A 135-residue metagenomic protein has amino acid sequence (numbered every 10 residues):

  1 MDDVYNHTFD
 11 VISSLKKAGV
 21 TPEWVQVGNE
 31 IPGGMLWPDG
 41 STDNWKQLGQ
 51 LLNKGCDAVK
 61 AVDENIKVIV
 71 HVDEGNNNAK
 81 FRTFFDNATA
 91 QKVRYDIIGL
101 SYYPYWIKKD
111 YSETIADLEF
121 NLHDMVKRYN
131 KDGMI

Functional and structural regions predicted by a protein language model:
M1-T89, V93-Y95, I107-F120, K127: Active-site cleft segment of glycoside hydrolase catalytic domains centered on the general acid/base Glu
N29, L100, I135: Active-site flanking residues adjacent to catalytic metal/cofactor-binding acidic residues
K67, D132-M134: Proline-centered loop/turn at the N-terminus of a beta-strand
G99-W106: Glycan-recognition surfaces
